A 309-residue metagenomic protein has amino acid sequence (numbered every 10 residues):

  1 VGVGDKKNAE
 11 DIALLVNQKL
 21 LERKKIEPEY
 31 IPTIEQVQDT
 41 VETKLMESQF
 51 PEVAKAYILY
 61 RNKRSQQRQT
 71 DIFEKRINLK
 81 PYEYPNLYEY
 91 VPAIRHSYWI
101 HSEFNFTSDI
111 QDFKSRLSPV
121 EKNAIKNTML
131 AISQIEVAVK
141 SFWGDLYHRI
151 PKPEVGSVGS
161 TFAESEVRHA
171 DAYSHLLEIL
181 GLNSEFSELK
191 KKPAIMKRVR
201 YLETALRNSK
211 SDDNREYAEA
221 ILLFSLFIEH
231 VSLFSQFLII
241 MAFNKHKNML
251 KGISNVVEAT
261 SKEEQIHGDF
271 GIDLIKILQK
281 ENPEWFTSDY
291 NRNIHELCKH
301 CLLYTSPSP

Functional and structural regions predicted by a protein language model:
V1-T70, I277, E284, S288: Long, C-terminal-biased catalytic regions of enzyme "large/alpha" subunits
Q69-F106: Extreme N-terminal leader/anchor segments
N105-T161: Long, hydrophobic/aromatic-enriched structural stretches that serve as scaffold segments
I110-L130, H148, K190-F227, H246-K251: Acidic/His metal-coordination segments adjacent to aromatic residues that form catalytic metal sites in metalloenzymes
N123-I132, P151-R168, A220-S225, M249-E264 (+1 more regions): Alpha-helical scaffold segments that form or flank carboxylate-/histidine-based iron centers
V139-K210: Long, hydrophobic, well-ordered secondary-structure blocks that form the structural core and pocket-lining surfaces
L146-S157, I179-E185, D212-A220, I239-A259 (+1 more regions): Inter-helical turn/loop segments and adjacent helix faces that build the functional surface of alpha-helical bundle
Y304-P309: Conserved small/polar residues in nucleotide/adenosyl-binding loops
